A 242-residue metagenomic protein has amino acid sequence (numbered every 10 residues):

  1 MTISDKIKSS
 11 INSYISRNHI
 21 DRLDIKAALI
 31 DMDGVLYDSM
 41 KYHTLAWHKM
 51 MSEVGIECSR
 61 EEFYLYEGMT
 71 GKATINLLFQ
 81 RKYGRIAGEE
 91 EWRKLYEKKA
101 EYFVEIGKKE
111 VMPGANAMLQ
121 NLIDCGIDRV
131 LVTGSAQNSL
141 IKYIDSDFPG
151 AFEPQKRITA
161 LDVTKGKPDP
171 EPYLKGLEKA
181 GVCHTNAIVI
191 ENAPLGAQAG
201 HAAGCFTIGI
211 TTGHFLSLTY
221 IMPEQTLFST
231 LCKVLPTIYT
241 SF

Functional and structural regions predicted by a protein language model:
M1-K26, Q120, A136-F242: Asp-based, Mg2+/Mn2+-dependent phosphohydrolase catalytic module
I3-E62: Active-site neighborhood of HAD-like aspartate-dependent phosphohydrolases
S13, F79-Q120, C125: Metal-dependent phosphoesterase signature
V35, T133-S135: Conserved phosphate-coupling serine/threonine residues in phosphotransfer and NTP-handling enzymes
L36, R129, V189-I190: Conserved SAM-binding loop
L45, M50-Y83, E105: Alpha-helical substrate-recognition element adjacent to the catalytic core
S52, I123, H201: Anion (oxyanion) recognition and catalysis
E53-I56, Y83-A87, F148-E153, G181-V182: Short helix-capping segments at alpha-helix termini
